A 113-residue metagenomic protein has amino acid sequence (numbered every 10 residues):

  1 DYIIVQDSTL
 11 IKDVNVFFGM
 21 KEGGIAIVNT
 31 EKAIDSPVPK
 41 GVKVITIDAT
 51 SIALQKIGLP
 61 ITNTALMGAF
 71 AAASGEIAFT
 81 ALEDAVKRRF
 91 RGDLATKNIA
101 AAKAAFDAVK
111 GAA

Functional and structural regions predicted by a protein language model:
D1-A113: Active-site cofactor/cluster-binding pocket
